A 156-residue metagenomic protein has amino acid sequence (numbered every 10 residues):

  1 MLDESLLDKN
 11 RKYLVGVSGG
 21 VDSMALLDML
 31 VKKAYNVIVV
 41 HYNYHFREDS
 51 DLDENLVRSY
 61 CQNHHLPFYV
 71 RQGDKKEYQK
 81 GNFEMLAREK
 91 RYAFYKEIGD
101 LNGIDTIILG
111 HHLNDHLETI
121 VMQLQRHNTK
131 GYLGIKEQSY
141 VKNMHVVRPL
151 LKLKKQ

Functional and structural regions predicted by a protein language model:
M1-Q156: Core alpha/beta nucleotide-donor-binding catalytic domains of modification enzymes
